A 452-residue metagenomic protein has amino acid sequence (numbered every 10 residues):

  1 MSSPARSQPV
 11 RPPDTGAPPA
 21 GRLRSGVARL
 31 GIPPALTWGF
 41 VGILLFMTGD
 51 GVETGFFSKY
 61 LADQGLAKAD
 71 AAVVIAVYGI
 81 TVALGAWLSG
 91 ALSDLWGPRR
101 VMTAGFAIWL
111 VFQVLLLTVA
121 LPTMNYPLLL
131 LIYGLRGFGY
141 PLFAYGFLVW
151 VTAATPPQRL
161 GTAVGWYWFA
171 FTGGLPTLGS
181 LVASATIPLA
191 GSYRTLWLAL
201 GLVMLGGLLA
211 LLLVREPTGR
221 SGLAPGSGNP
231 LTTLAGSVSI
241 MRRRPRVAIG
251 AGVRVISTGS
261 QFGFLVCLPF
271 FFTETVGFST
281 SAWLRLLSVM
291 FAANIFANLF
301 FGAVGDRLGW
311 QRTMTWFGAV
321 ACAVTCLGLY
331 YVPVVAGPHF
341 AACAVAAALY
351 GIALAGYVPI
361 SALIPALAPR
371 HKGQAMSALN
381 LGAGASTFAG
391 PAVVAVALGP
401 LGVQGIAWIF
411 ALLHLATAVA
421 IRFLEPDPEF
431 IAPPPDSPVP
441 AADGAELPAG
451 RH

Functional and structural regions predicted by a protein language model:
D14-P33, E216-A251, P440-H452: Juxtamembrane intracellular "pre-TM" segments in multi-pass secondary transporters
G55-A69, V266-A282: Short amphipathic helix-loop junctions that connect adjacent transmembrane helices in Major Facilitator Superfamily/SLC
A86-G97, A297-W310, L398: Helix-to-loop junctions at the C-terminal end of transmembrane segments in multipass secondary transporters
L95-F106, R307-V320: Cytoplasmic membrane-interface "Motif A"-like loop-to-helix N-cap segments of 12-TM Major Facilitator Superfamily
A107-T123, V320-A336: C-terminal ends and interior cores of transmembrane alpha-helices in multi-pass membrane transporters/permeases
I132-A170: Cytoplasmic helix-loop-helix junction between adjacent transmembrane helices in 12-TM secondary transporters
G165-S180, G382-G390: Glycine-rich segments within core transmembrane alpha-helices of 12-TM secondary carriers
R370-P400: A late C-terminal transmembrane helix in Major Facilitator Superfamily
